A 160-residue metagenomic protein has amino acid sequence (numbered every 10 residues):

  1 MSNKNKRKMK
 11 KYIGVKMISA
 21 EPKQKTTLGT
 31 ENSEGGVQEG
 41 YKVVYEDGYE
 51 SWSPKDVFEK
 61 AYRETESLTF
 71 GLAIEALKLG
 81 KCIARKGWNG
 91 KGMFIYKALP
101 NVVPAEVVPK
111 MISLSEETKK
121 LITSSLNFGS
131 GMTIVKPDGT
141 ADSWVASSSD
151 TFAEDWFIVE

Functional and structural regions predicted by a protein language model:
M1-G92, P100, P104-V107, E117-L121 (+1 more regions): Motif-centric detector for short Cys/His coordination patterns
Q38-G40, G129, A153: Extracellular structured ligand-interaction cores
E46, P137, E154: Short, ordered coil/turn segments that flank beta-strands lining enzyme active or ligand-binding pockets
S51-D56, Y96, D142-S148: Short amphipathic beta-strand/extended segments with alternating polar/hydrophobic composition
V108-S147: Functional cores of ribonucleases/endoribonucleases
S149-E160: Short, structured beta-strand segments at or near domain termini in extracellular proteins/domains
